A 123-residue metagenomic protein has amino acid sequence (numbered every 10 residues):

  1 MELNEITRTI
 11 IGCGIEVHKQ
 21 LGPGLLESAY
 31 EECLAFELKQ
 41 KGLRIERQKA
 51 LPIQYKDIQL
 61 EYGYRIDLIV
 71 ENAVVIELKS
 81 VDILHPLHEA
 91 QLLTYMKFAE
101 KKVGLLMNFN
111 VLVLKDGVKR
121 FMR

Functional and structural regions predicted by a protein language model:
M1-R44, K115, R120-R123: Solvent-exposed, charged helical/coil patches that constitute nucleic-acid or partner-interaction surfaces
G22, I66-L84, Y95: Conserved catalytic cores of phosphodiester-cleaving nucleases, focusing on short active-site segments
K41-K56: A short acidic/basic microdomain associated with nuclease active sites
L43, Y64-I66, N72, D116: Change "...and in nucleic-acid phosphodiester-cleaving endonucleases..." to "...and in nucleic-acid processing enzymes
K49-L51, I66-L68, V118: A structural signal for short, well-ordered beta-strand segments
Y62-G63, E89: Structural motif corresponding to alpha-helix initiation and N-cap regions
K79-R123: Nucleic-acid nuclease catalytic cores
